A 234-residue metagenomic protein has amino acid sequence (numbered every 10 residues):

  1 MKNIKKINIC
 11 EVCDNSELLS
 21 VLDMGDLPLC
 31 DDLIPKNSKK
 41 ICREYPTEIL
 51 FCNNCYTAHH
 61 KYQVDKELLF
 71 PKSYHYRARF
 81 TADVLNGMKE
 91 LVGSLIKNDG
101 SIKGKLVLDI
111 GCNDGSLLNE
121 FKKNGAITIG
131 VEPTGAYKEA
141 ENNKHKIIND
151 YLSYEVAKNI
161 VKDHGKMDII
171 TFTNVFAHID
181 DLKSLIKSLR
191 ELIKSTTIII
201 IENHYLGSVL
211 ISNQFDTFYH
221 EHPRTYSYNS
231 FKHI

Functional and structural regions predicted by a protein language model:
K2-A82: N-terminal juxtadomain amphipathic helix that follows a signal peptide/anchor or precedes a small N-terminal auxiliary
D32, I201-R224, Y228-K232: Short, glycine-/aromatic-enriched active-site segment of Class I SAM-dependent methyltransferases
L85-K103: Conserved alpha-helix/loop element of class I SAM-dependent methyltransferases that forms part of the SAM/SAH-binding
K103-N113: Conserved class I S-adenosyl-L-methionine
S116-E155: Class I SAM-dependent methyltransferase SAM/SAH-binding core
E155-G165: Short amphipathic alpha-helix with an adjacent loop that forms part of the alpha/beta core around
D168-T171: A conserved beta-strand element that flanks and buttresses the S-adenosyl-L-methionine
K183-I198: A short glycine-rich, Lys/Arg-flanked "PGG" loop and its adjoining helix->strand segment in the class I
